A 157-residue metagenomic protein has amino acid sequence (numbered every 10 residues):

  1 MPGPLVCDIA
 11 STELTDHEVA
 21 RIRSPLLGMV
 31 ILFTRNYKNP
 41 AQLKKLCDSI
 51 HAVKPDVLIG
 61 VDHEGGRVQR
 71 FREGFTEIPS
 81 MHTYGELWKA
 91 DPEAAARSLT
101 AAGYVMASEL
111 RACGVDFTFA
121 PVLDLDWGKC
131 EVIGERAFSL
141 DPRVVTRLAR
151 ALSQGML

Functional and structural regions predicted by a protein language model:
M1-T15: Boundary/entry segment of secreted carbohydrate-active catalytic domains
G3, D16-V19, T118-P121: N-proximal short alpha-helices
L14-I31: N-terminal glycine-rich anion-binding loops that anchor highly charged ligand groups
L26-L148: Enzymes and membrane/adaptor proteins characterized by extended Gly/Ser/Thr/Asp/Glu-rich, aromatic-dotted
L148-L157: Phosphate/pyrophosphate-binding betaalpha-module
